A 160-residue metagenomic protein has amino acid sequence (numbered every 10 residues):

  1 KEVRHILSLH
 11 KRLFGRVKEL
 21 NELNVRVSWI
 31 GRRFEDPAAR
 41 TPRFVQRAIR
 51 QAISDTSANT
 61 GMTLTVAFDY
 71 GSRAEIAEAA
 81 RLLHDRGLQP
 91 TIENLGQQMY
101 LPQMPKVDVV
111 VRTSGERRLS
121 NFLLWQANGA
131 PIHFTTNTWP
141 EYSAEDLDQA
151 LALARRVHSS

Functional and structural regions predicted by a protein language model:
K1-S160: Flexible, compositionally biased loop and terminal segments
